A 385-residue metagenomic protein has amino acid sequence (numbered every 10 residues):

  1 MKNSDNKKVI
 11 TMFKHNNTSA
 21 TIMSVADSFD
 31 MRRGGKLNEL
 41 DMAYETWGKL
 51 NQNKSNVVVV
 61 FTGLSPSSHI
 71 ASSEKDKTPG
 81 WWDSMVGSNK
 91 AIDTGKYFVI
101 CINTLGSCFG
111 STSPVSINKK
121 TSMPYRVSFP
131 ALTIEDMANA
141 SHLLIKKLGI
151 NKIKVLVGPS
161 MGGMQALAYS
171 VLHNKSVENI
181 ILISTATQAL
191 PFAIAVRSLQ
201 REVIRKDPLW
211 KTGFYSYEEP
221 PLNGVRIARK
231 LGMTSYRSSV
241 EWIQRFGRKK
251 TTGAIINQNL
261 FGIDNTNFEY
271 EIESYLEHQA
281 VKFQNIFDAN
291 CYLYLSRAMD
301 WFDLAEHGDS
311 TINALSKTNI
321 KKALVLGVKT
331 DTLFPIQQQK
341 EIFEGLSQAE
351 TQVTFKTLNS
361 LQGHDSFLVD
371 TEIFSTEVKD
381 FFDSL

Functional and structural regions predicted by a protein language model:
K2-V60, E74: Catalytic-loop region of hydrolases
E45, K49-N118: N-terminal cap/lid subdomain of alpha/beta-hydrolase-fold enzymes
S122-P124, S128, E135-V155: Conserved acidic catalytic loop of the alpha/beta-hydrolase fold
K152-P191: Conserved hydrolase catalytic core segment
S176, L182-K282: Alpha/beta-hydrolase-fold enzymes
H307-I312, K322, P335-G345: Short alpha-helix in the alpha/beta-hydrolase fold that links the catalytic acid
V325-G327: Short beta-strand/loop motif that positions the catalytic acidic residue of the alpha/beta-hydrolase fold
E341-E344, A349-L385: Catalytic active-site module of serine/aspartate enzymes centered on a nucleophile-bearing elbow/loop
